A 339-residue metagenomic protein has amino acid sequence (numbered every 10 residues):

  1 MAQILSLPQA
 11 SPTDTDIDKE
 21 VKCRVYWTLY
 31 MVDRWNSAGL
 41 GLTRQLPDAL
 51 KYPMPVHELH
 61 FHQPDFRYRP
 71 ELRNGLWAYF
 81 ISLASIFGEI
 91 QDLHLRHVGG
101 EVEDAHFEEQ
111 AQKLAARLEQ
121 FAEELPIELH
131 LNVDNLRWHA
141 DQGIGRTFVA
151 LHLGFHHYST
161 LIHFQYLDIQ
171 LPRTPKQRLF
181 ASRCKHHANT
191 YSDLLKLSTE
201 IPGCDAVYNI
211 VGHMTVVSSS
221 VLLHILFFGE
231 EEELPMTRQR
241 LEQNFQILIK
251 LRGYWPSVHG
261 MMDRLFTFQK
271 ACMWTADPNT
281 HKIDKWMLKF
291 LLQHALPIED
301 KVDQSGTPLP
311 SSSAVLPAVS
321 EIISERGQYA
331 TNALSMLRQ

Functional and structural regions predicted by a protein language model:
M1, M214-V217, Q243-N244: Hydrophobic alpha-helical segments of small multi-pass membrane proteins
M1-A78, A84-E109, A116-G143, Y158 (+6 more regions): Acidic, Ser/Thr-rich, low-complexity intrinsically disordered regions in fungal proteins
K22, Y26, A150-H152, V211: Residues that mark the junctions of alpha-helical repeat units in TPR/alpha-solenoid scaffolds
Y30, Y79, G154-H156, T215 (+1 more regions): TPR repeat positional signature
L179, G229, P235-Q339: C-terminal, low-complexity intrinsically disordered regions in eukaryotic proteins
Y208-M214: Small/polar glycine-rich anion-binding or flexible loop at a beta-alpha turn
